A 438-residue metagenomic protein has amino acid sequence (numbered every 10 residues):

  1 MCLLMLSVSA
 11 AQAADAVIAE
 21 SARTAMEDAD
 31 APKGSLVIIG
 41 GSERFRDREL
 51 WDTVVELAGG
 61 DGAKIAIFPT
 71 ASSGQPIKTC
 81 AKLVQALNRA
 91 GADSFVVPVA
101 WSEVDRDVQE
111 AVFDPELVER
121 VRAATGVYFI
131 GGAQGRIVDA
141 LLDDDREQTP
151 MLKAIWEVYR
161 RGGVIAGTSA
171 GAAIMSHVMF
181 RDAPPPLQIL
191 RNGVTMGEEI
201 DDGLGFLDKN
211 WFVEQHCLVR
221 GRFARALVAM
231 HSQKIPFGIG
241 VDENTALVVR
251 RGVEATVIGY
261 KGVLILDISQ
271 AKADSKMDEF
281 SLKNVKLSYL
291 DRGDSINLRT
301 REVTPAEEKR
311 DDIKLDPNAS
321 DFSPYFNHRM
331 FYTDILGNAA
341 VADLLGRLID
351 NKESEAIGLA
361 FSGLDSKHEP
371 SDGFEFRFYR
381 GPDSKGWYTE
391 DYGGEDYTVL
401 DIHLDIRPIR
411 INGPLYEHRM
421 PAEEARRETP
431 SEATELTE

Functional and structural regions predicted by a protein language model:
M1-S7: Bacterial N-terminal signal peptides
S9-A13: Sec/Tat signal peptide C-region and signal peptidase I cleavage site
A14-D61, S72-A81, L87-A90, W101 (+2 more regions): C-terminal and late-domain segments of enzyme folds
A66-T70: Short internal beta-strands
S72, T79-K82, A90-V118: Functional beta-strand-loop-alpha-helix junction segments that form "active/interaction loops" within catalytic
E116, R120, E147-G162: Catalytic-core regions built around general acid/base machinery
Y128-G131, A154-M179: Catalytic nucleophile loop
Q134-Q148: Glycine/threonine-rich flexible loop motifs
